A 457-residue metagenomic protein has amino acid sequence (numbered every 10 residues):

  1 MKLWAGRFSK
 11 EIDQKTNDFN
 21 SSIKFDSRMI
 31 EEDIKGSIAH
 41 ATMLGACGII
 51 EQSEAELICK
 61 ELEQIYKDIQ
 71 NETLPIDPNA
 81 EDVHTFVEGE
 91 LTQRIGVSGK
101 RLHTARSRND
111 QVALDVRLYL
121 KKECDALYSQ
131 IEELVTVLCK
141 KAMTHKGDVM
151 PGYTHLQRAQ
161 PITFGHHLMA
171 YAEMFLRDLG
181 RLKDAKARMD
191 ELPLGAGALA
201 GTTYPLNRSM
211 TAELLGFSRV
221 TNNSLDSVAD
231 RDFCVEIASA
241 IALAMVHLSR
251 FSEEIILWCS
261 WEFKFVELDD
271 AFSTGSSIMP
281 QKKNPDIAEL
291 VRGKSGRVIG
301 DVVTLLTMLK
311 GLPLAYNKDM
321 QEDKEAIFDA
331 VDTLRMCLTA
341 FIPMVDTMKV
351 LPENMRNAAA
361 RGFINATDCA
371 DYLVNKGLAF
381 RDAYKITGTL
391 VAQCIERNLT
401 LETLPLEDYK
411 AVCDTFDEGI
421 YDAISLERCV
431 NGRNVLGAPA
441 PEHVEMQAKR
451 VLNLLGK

Functional and structural regions predicted by a protein language model:
M1-G201, L206-E213, T274-G275, D286 (+3 more regions): A helix-coil-helix interface module used to build multimeric assemblies and to scaffold catalytic/cofactor sites
M1-G36, V97-S98, M279-K457: Glycine-rich cofactor/substrate-binding loops
A39-T42, L118, K122, V235-S239 (+1 more regions): Positions in alpha-helical segments
H40, E61, I65-D68, E90 (+17 more regions): Generic, well-ordered alpha-helical scaffold segments in large soluble proteins
I49-I50, L74, K264, A379 (+1 more regions): Conserved hydrophobic residue
L57-K60, L225-D230, I386-L390, S425-R428: Short linear loop/turn motifs
V116, C124, Y128, M143 (+6 more regions): Charged, flexible cofactor/metal-binding loops and thiol motifs
